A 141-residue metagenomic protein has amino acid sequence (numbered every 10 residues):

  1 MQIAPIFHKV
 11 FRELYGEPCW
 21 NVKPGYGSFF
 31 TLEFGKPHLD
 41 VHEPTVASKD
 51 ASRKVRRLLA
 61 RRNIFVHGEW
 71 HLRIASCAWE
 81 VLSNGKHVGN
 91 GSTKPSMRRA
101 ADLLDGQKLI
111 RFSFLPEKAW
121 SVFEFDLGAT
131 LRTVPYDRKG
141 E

Functional and structural regions predicted by a protein language model:
M1-E141: Surface-exposed, interaction-prone regions used to assemble/regulate multi-protein complexes
